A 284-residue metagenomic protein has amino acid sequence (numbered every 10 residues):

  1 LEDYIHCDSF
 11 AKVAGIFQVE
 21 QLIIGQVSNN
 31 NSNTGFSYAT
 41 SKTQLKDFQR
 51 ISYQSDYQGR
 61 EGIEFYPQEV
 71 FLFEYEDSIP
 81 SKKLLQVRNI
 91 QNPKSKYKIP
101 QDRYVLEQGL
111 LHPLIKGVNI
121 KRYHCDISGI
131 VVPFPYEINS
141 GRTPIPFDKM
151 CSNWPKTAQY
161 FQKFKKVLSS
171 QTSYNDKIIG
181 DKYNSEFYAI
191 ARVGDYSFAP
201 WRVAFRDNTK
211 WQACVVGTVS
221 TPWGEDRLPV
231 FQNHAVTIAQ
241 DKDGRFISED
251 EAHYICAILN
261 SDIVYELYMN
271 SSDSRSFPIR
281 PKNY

Functional and structural regions predicted by a protein language model:
L1-N31: Internal, well-ordered domain-core segments that constitute the primary functional module of diverse proteins
E20-Y284: Polybasic, glycine- and aromatic-enriched phosphate-binding surface used to engage nucleic acids
